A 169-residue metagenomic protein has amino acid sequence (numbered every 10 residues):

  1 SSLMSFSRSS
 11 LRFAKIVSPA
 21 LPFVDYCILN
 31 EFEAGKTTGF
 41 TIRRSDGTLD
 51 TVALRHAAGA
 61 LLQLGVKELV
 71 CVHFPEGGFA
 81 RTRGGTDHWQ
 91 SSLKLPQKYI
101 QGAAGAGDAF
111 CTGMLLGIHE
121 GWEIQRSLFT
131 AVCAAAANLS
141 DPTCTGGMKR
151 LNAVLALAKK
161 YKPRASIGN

Functional and structural regions predicted by a protein language model:
S1-H56, A60, V72, G77: Conserved beta-alpha-beta core of the PfkB/ribokinase-like small-molecule kinase fold
F40-N169: Conserved phosphate-binding/catalytic region of the ribokinase-like
